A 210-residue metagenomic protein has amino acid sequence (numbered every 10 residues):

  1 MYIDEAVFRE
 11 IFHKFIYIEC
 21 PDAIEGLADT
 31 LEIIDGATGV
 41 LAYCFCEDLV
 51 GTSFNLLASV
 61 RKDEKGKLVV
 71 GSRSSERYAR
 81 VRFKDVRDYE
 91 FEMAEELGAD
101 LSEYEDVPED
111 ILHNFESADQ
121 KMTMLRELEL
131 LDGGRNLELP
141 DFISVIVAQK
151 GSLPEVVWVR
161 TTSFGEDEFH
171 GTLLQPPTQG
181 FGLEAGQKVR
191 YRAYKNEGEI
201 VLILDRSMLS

Functional and structural regions predicted by a protein language model:
M1-W158, S163-S210: Mixed-charge, low-complexity intrinsically disordered regions
